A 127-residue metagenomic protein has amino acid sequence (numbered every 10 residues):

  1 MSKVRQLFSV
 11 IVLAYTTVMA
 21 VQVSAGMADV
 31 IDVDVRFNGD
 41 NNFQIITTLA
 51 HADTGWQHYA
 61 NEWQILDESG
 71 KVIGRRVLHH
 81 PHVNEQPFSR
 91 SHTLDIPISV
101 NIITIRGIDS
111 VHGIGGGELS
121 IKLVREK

Functional and structural regions predicted by a protein language model:
M1-I11: Bacterial N-terminal signal peptides that target proteins for export
V10-A20: Bacterial N-terminal signal peptides
Q22-M27: Proline/serine/threonine-rich low-complexity linkers at boundaries of modular beta-sandwich domains
A28-A60: Short, surface-exposed binding/anchoring microloops in extracellular/periplasmic proteins
E62-L66: Beta-strand signatures of extracellular beta-sandwich domains
R75-G113: Short, solvent-exposed, Trp/other aromatic-anchored flexible loops in extracytoplasmic proteins
I114-L123: Edge beta-strands of extracellular beta-sandwich domains
